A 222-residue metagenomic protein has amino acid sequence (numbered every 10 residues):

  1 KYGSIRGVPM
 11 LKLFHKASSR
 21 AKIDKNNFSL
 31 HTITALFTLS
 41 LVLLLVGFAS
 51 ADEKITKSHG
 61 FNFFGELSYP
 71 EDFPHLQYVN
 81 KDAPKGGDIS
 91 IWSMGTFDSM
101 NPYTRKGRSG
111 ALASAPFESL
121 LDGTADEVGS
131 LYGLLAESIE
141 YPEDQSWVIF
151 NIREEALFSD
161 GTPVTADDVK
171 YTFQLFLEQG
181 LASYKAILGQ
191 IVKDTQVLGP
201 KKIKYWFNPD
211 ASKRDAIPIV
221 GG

Functional and structural regions predicted by a protein language model:
K1-L30: N-terminal secretory signal peptides that target proteins for export/translocation
T34-L45: Bacterial N-terminal signal peptides
D52-D144, Q174: N-terminal lobe/hinge region of extracytoplasmic solute-binding protein
S90-S93, V148-N151, Y205: Structural recognition of the beta-strand scaffold that forms the well-ordered cores of secreted hydrolase catalytic
G95-S99, E155-L157, F176-Q179, D210-K213: Solvent-exposed loop/turn segments at secondary-structure junctions within structured extracellular/periplasmic domains
N151, A186-G222: Surface-exposed binding/hinge segments that line and control ligand-binding clefts or catalytic entry sites
D168: Ca2+-coordinating acidic residues in Ca2+-binding motifs
